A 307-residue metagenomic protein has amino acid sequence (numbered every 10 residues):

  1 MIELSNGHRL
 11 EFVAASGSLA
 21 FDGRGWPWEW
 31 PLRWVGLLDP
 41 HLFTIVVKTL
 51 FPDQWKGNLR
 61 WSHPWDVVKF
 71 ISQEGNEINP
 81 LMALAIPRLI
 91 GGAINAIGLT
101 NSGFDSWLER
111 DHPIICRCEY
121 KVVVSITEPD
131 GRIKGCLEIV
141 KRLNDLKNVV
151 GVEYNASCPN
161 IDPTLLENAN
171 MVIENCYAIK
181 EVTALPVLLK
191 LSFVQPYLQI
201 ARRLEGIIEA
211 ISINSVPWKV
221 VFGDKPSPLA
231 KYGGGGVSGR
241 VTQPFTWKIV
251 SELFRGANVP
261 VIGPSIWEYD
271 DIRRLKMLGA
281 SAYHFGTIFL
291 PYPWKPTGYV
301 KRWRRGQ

Functional and structural regions predicted by a protein language model:
M1-V122, T127-G131, G306: N-terminal capping/small domains of soluble enzymes
E11-V13, T44-V46, K121-S125, V149-E153 (+4 more regions): Structural preference for beta-strand elements that scaffold enzyme active sites
R24-L32, K134-R142, L146, V194-I207 (+3 more regions): Catalytic cores of alpha/beta
T44-P52, G151-C158, A210-V220, I266 (+1 more regions): Glycine-rich phosphate-binding active-site loops on the catalytic face of alpha/beta enzymes
T49-H63, I90-L99, V150-E167, V221-F222 (+3 more regions): Glycine-rich, proline-tolerant flexible connector loops at the mouths of alpha/beta enzymes
P52-G75, V220-G235, K276-M277, S281-Q307: C-terminal helical cap(s) of enzyme catalytic domains, especially alpha/beta-barrels
N101-C118, A169-F193, K231-I262, Y299-Q307: Alpha-helix-loop-beta-strand connector modules within alpha/beta enzyme cores
A156-N168, Q199-V259, P291-R302: Glycine/Thr-rich beta-alpha phosphate-binding loop at enzyme active sites
